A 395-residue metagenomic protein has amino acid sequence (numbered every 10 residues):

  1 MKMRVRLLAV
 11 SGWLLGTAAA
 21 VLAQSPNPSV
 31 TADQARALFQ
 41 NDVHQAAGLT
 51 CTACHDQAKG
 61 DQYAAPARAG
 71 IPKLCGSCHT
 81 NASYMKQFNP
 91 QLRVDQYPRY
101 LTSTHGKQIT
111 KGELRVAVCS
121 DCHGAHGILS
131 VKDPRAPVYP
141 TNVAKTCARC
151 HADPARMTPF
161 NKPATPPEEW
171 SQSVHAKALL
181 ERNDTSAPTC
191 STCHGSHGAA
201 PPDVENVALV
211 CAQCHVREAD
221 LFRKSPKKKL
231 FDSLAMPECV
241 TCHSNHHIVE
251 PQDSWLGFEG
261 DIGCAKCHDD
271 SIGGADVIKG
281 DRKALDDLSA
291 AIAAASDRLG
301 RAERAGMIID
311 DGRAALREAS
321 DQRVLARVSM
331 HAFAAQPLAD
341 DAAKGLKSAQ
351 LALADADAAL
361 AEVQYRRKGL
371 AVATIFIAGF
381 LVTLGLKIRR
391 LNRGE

Functional and structural regions predicted by a protein language model:
M1-L14: Bacterial N-terminal signal peptides that target proteins for export
L22-T383, L391-G394: Short sequence/structural segments immediately N-terminal
